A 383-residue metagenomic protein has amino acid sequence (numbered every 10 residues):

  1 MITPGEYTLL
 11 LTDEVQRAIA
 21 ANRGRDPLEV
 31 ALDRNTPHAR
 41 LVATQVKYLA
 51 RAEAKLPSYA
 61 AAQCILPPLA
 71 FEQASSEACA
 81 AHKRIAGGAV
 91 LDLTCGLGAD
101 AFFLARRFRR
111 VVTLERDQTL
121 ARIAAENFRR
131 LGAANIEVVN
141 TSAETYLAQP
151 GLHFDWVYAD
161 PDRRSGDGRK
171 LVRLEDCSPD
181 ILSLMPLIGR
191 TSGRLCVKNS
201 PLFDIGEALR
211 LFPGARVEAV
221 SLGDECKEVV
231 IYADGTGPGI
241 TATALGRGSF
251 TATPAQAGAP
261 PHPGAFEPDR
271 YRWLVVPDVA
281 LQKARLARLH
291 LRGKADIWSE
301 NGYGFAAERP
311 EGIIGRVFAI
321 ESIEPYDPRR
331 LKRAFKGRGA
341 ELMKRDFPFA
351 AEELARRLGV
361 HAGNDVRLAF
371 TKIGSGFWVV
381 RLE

Functional and structural regions predicted by a protein language model:
M1-E383: SAM-dependent transferase fold signal centered on methyltransferase-like domains, encompassing both Class I
